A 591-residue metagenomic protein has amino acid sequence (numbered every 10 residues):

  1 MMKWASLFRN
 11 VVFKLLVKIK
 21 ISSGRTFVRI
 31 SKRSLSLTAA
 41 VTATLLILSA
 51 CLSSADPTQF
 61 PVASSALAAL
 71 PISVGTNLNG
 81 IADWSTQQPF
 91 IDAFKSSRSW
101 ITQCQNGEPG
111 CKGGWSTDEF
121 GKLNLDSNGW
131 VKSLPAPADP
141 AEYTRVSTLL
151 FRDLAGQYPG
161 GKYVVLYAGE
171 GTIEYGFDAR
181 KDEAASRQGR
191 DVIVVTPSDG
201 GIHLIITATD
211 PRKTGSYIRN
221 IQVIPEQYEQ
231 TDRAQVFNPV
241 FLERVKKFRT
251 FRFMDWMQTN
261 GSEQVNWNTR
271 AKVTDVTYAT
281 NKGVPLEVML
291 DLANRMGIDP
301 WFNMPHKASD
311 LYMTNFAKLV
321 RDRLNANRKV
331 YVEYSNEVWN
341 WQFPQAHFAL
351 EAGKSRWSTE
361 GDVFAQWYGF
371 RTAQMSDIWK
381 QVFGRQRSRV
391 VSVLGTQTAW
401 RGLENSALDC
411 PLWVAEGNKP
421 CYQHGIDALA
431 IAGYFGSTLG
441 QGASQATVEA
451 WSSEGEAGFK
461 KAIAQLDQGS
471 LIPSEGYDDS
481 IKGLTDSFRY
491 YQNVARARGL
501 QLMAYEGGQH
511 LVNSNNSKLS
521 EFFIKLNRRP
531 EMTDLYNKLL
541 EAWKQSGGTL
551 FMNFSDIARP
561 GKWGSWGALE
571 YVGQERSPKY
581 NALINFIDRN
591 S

Functional and structural regions predicted by a protein language model:
M1: Zn2+-dependent metallopeptidase catalytic domains
K18-K20, R29, L46: Generic short N-terminal amphipathic or hydrophobic helices
S23-A39: Bacterial N-terminal signal peptides that target proteins for export
T38-A50: Bacterial N-terminal signal peptides
C51-Y334, W339-D478, G483-L511, N515-L519 (+1 more regions): Non-catalytic accessory regions flanking glycosidase/transglycosidase catalytic cores in CAZymes
